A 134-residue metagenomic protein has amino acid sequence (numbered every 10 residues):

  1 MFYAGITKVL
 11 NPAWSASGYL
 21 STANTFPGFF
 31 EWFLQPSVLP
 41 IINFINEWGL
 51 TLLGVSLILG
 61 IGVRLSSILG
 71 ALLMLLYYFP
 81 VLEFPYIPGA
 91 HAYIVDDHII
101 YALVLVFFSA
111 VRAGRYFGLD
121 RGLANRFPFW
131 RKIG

Functional and structural regions predicted by a protein language model:
M1-S21, F29-L52, L59-G134: Extended, low-polarity transmembrane helix blocks
N24: Short, surface-exposed acidic-centric catalytic microdomains
